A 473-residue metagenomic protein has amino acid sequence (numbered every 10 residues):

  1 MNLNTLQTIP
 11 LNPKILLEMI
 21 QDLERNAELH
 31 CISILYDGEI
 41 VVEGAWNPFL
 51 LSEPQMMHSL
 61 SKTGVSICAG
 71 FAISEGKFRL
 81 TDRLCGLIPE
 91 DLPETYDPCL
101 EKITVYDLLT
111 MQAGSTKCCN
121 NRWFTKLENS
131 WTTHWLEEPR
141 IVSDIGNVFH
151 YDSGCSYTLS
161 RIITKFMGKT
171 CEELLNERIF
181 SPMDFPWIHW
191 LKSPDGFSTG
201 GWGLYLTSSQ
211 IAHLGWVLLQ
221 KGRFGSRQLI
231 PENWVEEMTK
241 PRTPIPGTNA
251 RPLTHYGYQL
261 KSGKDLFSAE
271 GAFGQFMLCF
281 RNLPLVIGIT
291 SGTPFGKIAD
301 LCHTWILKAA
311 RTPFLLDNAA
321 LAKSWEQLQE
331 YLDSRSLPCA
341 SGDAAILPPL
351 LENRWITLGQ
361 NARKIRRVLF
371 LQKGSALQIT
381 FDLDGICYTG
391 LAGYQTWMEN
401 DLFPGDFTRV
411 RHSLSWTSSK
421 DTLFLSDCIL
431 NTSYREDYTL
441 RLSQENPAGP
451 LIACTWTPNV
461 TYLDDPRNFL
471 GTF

Functional and structural regions predicted by a protein language model:
E18-L50, L80, P284-I287: A short, well-structured edge-of-sheet supersecondary motif
G38, M56-T81, L108, L159-I163 (+1 more regions): Active-site SXXK
E39-V42, R83-G86, N120-I145, K169-H189: Short, charged, amphipathic alpha-helices and their helix-cap/turn boundaries
E75-S115, F166-W202, L206: Active-site helix/loop module of the DD-peptidase/beta-lactamase fold, centered on the serine-lysine SxxK catalytic
C155-I162, G200-R223, Q275-G292: Active-site-proximal alpha-helical segments within enzyme catalytic domains
V235-T290: Active-site Gly/Thr loop motif
G271-C339: Structured C-terminal helix/loop/strand segments within mature extracytoplasmic catalytic/sensor domains
A322-F473: Peripheral terminal and inter-domain segments
